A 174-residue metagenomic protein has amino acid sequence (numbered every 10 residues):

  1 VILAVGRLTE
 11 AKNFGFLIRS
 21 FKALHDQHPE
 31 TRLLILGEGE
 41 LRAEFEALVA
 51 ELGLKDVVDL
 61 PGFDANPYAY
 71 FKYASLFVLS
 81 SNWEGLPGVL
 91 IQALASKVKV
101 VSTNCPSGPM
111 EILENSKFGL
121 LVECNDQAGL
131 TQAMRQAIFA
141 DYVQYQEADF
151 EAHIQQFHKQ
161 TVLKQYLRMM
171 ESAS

Functional and structural regions predicted by a protein language model:
I2, L17-I18, L33, L130 (+1 more regions): A structural motif in glycosyltransferase catalytic domains
L3-A23, E40-A47: A conserved mid-protein helix/loop that constitutes part of the nucleotide-sugar donor-binding site
E46-G62: Nucleotide-activated donor-binding/catalytic signature segment of Leloir-type glycosyltransferases, i.e., the conserved
F63, N82: Aromatic "clamp/platform" in nucleotide-sugar-dependent glycosyltransferases that forms part of the donor/acceptor
Q92, C105-S116, L120-L121: Short acidic/histidine- and often glycine-rich active-site loop of Leloir-type glycosyltransferases that engages
K99-T103: Short hydrophobic beta-strand element within catalytic cores of glycosyltransferases and related nucleotide-activated
N115-Q127, Q136-Y142: Conserved acidic donor-binding segment of nucleotide-sugar-dependent glycosyltransferases
L121, Y142-S172: A charged, aromatic-enriched C-terminal amphipathic alpha-helix characteristic of glycosyltransferases across folds
